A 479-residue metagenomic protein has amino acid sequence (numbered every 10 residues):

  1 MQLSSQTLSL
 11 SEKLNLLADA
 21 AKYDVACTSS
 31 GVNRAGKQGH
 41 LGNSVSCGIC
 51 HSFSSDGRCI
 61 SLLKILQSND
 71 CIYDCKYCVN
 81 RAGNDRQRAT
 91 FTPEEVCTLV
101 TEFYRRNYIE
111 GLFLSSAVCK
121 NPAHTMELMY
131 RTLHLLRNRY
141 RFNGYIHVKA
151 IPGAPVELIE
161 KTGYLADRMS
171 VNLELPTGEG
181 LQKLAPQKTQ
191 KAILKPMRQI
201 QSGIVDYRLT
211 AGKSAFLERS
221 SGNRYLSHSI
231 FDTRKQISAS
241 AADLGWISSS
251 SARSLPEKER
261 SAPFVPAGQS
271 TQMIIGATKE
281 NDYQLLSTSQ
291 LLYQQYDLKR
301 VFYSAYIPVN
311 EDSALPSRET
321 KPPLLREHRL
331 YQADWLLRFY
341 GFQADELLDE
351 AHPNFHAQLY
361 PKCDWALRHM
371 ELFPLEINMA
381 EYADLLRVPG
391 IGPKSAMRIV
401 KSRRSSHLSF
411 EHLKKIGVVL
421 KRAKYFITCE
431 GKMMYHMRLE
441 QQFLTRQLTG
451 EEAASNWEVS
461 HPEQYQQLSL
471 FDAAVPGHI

Functional and structural regions predicted by a protein language model:
M1-D70, I427, Y435-I479: Flexible, acidic/Gly-rich N-terminal and inter-domain linker regions that tether and position cofactor-handling modules
N33-A35, A215-G222, Y306-E311, E346-K362: A glycine-rich phosphate-binding loop feature that marks nucleotide/adenosyl-phosphate handling sites
L62, C75, L114, V171 (+3 more regions): Conserved, mostly hydrophobic/aromatic
I65-E94: Canonical Radical SAM [4Fe-4S] cluster-binding loop centered on the CxxxCxxC motif and its immediate flanking residues
C97, K120-Y340: Conserved AdoMet/S-adenosylmethionine-binding subsite of the radical SAM
E319-P322, L336-P374: Alpha-helical ds-nucleic-acid-binding substructure associated with the helix-hairpin-helix region of base-excision DNA
N354-D384, F410-I479: C-terminal extensions
